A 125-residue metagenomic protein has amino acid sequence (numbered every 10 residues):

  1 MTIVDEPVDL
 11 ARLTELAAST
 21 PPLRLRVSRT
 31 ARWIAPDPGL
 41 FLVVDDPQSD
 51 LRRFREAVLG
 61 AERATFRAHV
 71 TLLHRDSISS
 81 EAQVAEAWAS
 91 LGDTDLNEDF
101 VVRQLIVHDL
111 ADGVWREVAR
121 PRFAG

Functional and structural regions predicted by a protein language model:
M1-G125: Histidine-dependent nucleotide/RNA phosphoesterase domain, centered on the 2H-phosphoesterase fold with its duplicated
